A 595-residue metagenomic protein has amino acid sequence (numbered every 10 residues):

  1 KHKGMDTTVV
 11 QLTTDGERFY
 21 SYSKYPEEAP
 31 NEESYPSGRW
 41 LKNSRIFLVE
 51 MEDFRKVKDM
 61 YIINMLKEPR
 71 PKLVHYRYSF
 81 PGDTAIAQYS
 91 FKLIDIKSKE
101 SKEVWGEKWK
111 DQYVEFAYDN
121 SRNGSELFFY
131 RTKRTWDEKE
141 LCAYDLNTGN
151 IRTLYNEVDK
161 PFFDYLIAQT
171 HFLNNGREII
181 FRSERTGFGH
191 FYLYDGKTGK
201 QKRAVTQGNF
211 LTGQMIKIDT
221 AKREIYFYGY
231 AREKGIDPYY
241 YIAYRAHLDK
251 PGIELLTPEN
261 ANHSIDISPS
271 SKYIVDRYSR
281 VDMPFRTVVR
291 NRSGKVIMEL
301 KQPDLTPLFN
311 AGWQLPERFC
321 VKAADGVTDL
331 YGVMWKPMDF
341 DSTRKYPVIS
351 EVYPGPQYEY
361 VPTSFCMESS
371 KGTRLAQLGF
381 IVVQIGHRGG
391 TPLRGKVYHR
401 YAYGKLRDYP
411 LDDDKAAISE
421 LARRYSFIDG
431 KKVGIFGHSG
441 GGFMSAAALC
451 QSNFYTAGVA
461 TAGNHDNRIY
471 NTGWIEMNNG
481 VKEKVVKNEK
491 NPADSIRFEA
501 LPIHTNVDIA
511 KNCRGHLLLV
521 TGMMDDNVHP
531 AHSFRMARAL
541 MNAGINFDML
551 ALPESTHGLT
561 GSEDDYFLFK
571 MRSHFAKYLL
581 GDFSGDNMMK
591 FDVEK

Functional and structural regions predicted by a protein language model:
K1, R18-I46, H75-D83, A87-S90 (+10 more regions): Conserved beta-propeller blade repeats
H2-M5, D95-K99, L146-G149, G196-G199 (+2 more regions): Short loop/turn segments that connect beta-strands within beta-propeller blades
D6-E17, K102-W105, I151-N156, K202-Q207 (+2 more regions): Beta-propeller fold detector
V9-R39, V49-V104, S293-T306, Y360-K371: Predominantly five- to eight-bladed beta-propeller fold
V57-I62, Q88-S90, W136-C142, G187-Y192 (+2 more regions): Structural motif
G124, Y130, N262-K595: Serine-hydrolase catalytic core recognition
